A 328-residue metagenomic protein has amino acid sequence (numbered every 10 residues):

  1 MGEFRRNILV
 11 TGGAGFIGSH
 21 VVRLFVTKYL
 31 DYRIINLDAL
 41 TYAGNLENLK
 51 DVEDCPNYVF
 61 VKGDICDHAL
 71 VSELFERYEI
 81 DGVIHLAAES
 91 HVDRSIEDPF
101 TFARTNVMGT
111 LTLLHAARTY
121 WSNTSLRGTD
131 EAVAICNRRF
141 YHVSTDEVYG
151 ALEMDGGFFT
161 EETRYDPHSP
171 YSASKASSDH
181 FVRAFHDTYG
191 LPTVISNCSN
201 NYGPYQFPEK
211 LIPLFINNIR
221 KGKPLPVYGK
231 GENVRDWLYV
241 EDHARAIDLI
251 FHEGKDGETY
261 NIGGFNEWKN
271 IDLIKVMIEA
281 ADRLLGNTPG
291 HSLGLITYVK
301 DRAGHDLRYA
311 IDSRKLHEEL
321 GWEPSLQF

Functional and structural regions predicted by a protein language model:
M1-N201, E241, F251, N270: N-terminal Rossmann-like NAD(P)+-binding domain of SDR-like oxidoreductases, especially those catalyzing
G2, I8-L9, V21, I34 (+3 more regions): C-terminal substrate-binding subdomain of Rossmann-fold SDR/epimerase-dehydratase oxidoreductases
N45-N48, D98, F207-L211, L273 (+1 more regions): Residues at alpha-helix caps and immediate loop-helix transition turns in enzyme cores, especially N- and C-cap
E47, E153, Q206, L238 (+1 more regions): Short, well-ordered secondary-structure micro-motifs
D155-G157, P208-I216: A glycine/serine/threonine-rich, flexible loop-to-helix segment that serves as the NAD(P) cofactor-binding "lid"
